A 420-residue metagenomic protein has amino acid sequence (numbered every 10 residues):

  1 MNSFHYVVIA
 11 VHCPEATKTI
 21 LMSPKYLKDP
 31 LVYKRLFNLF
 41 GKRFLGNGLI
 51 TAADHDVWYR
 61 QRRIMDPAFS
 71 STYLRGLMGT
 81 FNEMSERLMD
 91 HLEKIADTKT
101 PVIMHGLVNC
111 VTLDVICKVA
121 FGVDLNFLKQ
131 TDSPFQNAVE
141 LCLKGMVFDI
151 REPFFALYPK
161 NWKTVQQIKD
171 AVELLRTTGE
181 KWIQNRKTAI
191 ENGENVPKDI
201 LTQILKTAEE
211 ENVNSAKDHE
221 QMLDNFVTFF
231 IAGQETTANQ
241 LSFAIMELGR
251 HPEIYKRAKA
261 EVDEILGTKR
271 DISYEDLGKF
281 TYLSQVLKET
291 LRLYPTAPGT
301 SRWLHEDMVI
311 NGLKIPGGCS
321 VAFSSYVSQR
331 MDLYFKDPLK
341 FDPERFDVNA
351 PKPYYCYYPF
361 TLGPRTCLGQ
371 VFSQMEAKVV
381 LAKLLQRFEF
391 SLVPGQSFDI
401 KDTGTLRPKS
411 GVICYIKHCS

Functional and structural regions predicted by a protein language model:
M1-T80, M84, I103-M104, V108-C117 (+2 more regions): Cytochrome P450 substrate-recognition site 1
N2-I9, T72-E83, E93-K118, N126-F135 (+9 more regions): Cytochrome P450
F44, S70, D170-L241, K269 (+2 more regions): Conserved cytochrome P450 catalytic core segment spanning the I/J/K helices
L45-N47, T51, A232, V348-A377 (+1 more regions): Cytochrome P450 heme-thiolate "Cys pocket" and heme-binding signature region
L107, T112, I116, A171-E180 (+6 more regions): Central I-helix of cytochrome P450 enzymes
T177, K181, I272-N311, D332: Conserved cytochrome P450 K-helix E-x-x-R motif and the immediately C-terminal K′/meander segment
P252-I254, Q370-R407, G411: Cytochrome P450 heme-binding "Cys pocket" and the immediately downstream C-terminal segment
F323-A350: Conserved cytochrome P450 K-helix/beta-meander segment immediately N-terminal to the heme-binding cysteine loop
